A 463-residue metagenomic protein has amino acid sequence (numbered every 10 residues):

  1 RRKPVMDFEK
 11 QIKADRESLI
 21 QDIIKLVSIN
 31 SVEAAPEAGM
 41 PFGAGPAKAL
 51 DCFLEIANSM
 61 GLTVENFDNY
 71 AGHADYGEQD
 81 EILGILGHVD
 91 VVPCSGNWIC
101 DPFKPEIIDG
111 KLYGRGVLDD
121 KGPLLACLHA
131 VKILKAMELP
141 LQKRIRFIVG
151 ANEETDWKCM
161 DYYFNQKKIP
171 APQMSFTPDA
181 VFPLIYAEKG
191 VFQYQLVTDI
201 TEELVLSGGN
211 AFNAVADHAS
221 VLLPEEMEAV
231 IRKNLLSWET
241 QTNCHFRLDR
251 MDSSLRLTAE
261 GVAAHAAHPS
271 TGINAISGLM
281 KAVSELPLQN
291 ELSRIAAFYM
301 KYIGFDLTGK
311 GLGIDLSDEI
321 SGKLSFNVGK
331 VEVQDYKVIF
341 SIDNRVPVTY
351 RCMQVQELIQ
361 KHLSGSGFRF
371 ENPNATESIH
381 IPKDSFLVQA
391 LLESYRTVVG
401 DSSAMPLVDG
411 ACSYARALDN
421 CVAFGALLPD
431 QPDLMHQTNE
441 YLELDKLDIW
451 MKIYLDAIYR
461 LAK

Functional and structural regions predicted by a protein language model:
R1-V5: Short, Lys/Arg-enriched N-terminal segments with co-localized hydrophobic residues within the first ~10-30 amino acids
D7-R115, A136-L141: Acidic/His- and Gly-rich active-site-bordering loop/insert found across diverse amide/peptide-bond hydrolases
E55, E260-A263, A267-D335, S341 (+2 more regions): An extended, acidic, His-containing surface patch that forms the Zn2+-binding/catalytic region of metallohydrolases
Y76, T198, L223-M227, A259-G261 (+1 more regions): Short beta-strand-to-loop capping motifs
I82-V149, T155-D156, Q166-I169, Q173 (+2 more regions): Active-site metal-coordination/substrate-binding segment of hydrolases, especially metallo-dependent peptidases
V92-I108, V191-Q193, V197-T198, D249-A259 (+1 more regions): Acidic-glycine-rich active-site phosphate/pyrophosphate-binding loop
D120-I200, E228, R232, L236 (+3 more regions): Acidic/histidine-rich catalytic neighborhood of metal-dependent amide-processing enzymes
I231-Q241, T271-G278, Q354-L363: Short amphipathic alpha-helices in soluble, non-transmembrane regions that often serve as interface/regulatory elements
